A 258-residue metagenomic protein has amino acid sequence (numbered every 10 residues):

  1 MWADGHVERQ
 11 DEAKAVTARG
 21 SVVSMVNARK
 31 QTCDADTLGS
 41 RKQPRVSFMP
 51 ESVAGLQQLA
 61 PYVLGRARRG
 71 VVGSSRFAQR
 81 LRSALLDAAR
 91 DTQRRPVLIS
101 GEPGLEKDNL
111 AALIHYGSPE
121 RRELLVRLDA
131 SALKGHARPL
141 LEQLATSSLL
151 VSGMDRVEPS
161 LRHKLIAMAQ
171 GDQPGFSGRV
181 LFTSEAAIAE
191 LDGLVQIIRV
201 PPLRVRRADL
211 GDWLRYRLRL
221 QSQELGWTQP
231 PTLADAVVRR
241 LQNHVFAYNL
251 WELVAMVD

Functional and structural regions predicted by a protein language model:
E8-A13: Short linear segments in intrinsically disordered or otherwise low-structure-confidence regions
G20-Q58: Interdomain "pre-motor" coupling segment immediately N-terminal to P-loop NTPase/helicase cores
P50-G193, I197, P202-R204, Q223-D258: AAA+ ATPase active-site-proximal loops
R207: Feature marks short, surface-exposed loop/turn motifs that line or immediately flank catalytic pockets and channel
L210-L218: Conserved Sensor-2/SRH helix of P-loop NTPases
